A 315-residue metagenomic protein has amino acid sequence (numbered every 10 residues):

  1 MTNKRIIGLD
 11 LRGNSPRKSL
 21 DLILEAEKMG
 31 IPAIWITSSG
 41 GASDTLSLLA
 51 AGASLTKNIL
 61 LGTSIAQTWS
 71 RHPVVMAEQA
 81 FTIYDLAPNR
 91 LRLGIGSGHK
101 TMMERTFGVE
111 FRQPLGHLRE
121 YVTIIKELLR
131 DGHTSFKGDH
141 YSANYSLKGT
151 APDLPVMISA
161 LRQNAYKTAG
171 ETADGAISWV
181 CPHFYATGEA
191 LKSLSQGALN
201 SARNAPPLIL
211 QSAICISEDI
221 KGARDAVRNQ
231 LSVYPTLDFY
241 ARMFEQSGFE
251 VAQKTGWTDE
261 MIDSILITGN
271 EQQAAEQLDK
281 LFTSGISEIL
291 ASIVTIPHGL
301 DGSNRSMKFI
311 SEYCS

Functional and structural regions predicted by a protein language model:
M1-S315: Active-site-adjacent structural elements that line small-molecule/cofactor binding pockets in enzymes
